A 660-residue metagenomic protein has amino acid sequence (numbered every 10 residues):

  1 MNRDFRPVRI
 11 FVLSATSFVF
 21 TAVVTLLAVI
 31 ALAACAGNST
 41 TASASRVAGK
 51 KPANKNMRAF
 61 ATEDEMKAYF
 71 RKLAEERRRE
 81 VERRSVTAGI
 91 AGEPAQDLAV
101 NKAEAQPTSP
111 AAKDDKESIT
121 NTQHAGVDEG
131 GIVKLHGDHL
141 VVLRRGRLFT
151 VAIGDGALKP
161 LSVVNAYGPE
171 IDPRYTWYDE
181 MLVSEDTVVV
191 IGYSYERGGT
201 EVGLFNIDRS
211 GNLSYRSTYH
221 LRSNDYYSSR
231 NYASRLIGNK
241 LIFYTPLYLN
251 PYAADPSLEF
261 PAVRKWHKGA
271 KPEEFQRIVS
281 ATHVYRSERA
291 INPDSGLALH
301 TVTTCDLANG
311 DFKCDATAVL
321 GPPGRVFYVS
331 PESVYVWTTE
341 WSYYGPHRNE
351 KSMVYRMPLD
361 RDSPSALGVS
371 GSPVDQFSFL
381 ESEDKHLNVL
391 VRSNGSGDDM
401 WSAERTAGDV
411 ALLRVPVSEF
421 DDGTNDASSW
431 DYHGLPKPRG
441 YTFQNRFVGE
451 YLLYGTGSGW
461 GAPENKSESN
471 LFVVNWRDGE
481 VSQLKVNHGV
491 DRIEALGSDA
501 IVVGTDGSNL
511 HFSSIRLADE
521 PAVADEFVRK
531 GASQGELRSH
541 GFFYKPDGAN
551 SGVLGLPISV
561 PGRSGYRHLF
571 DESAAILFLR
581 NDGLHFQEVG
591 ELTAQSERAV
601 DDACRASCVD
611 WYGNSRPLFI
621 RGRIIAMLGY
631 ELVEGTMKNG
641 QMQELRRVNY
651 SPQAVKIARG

Functional and structural regions predicted by a protein language model:
M1-T16: N-terminal secretory signal peptides that target proteins for export/translocation
S14-A33: Bacterial N-terminal signal peptides
C35-G660: Beta-sheet-rich non-transmembrane sensory/scaffold domains
